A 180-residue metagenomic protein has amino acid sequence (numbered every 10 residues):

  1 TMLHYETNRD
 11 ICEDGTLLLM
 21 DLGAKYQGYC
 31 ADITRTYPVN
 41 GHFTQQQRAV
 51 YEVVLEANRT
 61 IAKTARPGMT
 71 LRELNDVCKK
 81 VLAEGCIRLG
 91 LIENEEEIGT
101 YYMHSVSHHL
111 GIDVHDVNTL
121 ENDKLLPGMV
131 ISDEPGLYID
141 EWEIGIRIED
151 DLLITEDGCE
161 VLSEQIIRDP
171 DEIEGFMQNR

Functional and structural regions predicted by a protein language model:
T1-R180: Active-site neighborhoods and metal-handling regions in enzymes and metal-associated proteins
